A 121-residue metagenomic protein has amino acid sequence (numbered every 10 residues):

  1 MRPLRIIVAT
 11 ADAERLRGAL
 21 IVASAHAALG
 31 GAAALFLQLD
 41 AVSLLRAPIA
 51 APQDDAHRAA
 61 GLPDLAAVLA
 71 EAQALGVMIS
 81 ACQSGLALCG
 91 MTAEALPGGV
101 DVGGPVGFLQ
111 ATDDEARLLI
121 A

Functional and structural regions predicted by a protein language model:
P3, D114-R117: Polar low-complexity intrinsically disordered regions
L4-R17: Short, glycine-rich nucleotide/cofactor-binding loops
R17-L35: Histidine-anchored nucleotide/phosphate-binding helix
A33-Q38, I79-Q83: Short internal beta-strands
A41-D55: N-terminal beta-loop-helix "entrance" segment that forms/cooperates in small-molecule cofactor or anionic ligand
P52-A81: A glycine-rich helix N-cap at a beta->alpha junction
C89-Q110: C-terminal structural segments of small proteins and small subunits
L119-A121: Aromatic- and Gly/Pro-rich donor/ligand-binding loops that form nucleotide- or phosphate-bearing donor binding pockets
